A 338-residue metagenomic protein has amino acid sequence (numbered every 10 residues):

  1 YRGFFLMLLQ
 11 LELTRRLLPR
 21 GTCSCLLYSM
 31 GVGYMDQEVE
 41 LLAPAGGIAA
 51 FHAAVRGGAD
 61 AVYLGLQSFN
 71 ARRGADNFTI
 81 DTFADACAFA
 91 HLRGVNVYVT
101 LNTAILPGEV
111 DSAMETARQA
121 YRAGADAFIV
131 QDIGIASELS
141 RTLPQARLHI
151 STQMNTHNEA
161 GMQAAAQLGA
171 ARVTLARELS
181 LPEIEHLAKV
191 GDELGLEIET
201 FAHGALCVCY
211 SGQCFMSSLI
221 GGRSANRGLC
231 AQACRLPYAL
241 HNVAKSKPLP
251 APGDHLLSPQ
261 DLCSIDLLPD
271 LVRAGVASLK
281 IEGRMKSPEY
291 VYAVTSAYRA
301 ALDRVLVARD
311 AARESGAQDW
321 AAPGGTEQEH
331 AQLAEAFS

Functional and structural regions predicted by a protein language model:
R2, R15-R16, R20: Basic polycationic patches enriched in arginine
L11-L13: Cationic, low-complexity basic patches in intrinsically disordered or flexible, solvent-exposed regions
C23-C25: Cysteine-centered motifs
G31, M35-A43, I48-R56, A61-S68 (+6 more regions): Surface-exposed amphipathic alpha-helical tracts and adjacent flexible/coil segments at the periphery of soluble enzymes
R72-H91: Glycine-rich, positively charged N-terminal anion/phosphate-binding segment
G134-I135: Alpha-helix capping/helix-boundary segments
